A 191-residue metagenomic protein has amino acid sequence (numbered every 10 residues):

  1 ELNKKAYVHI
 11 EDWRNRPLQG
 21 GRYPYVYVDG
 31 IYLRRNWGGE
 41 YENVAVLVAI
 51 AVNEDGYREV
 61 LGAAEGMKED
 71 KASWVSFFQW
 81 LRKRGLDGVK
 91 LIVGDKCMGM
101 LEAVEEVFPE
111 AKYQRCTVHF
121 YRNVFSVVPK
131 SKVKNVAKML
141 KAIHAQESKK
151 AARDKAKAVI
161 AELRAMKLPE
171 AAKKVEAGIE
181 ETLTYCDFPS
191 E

Functional and structural regions predicted by a protein language model:
E1, L91-M98, A103-M139: Conserved beta-strand -> loop -> alpha-helix junction used to position metal-binding or nucleic-acid-contacting
N3-V93, M98, E102, V107-E110 (+2 more regions): RNase H-like nuclease fold core
V44, M98, V118-R122, K134-K138 (+4 more regions): Non-catalytic, well-ordered alpha-helical scaffold segments
D55, R84, D95, S131 (+2 more regions): Residue-level signal for short amphipathic helical patches enriched in basic/charged and nearby hydrophobic residues
E59-G62, L86-G88, Y121, A137-H144: Short acidic, glycine/Ser/Thr-rich loop/turn "cap" segments at secondary-structure junctions
A64-M67, K90, G94, S126 (+3 more regions): Hydrophobic alpha-helical scaffolding
W74, V136, A152-A156: N-terminal alpha-helical segment
Q146-E191: Acidic/histidine-rich catalytic cores and adjacent linkers of DNA breakage/strand-transfer/modification proteins
